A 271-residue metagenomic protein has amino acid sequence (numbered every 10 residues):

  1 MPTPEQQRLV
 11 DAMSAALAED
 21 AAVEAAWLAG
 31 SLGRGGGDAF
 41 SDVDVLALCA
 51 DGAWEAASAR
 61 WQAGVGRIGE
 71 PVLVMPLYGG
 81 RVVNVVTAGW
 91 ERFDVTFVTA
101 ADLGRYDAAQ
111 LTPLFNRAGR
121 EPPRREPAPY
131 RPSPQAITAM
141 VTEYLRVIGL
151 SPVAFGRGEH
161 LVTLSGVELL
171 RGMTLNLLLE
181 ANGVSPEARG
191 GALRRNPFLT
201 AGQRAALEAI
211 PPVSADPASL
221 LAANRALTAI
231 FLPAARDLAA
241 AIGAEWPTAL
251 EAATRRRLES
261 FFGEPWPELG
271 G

Functional and structural regions predicted by a protein language model:
M1-A21, L32-R34, F40, A47-T96: Metal-dependent nucleotidyltransferase catalytic core
A16-A18, A26, L170: Hydrophobic C-terminal alpha-helix "anchor/cap" residues
L28-G30: Short gly/ser/thr-rich secondary-structure transition/capping motifs
D38-S41, D107-A108, A192: Short aromatic-enriched loop/helix-cap "lid" or pocket-rim segments at secondary-structure transitions that line
W90-A118: A contiguous, low-structure linker/loop signature
D107-A139: A short, charged helix-loop
A128-G271: Conserved nucleotidyltransferase catalytic core and NTase-mimicking acidic/glycine-rich helix/loop elements in nucleic
